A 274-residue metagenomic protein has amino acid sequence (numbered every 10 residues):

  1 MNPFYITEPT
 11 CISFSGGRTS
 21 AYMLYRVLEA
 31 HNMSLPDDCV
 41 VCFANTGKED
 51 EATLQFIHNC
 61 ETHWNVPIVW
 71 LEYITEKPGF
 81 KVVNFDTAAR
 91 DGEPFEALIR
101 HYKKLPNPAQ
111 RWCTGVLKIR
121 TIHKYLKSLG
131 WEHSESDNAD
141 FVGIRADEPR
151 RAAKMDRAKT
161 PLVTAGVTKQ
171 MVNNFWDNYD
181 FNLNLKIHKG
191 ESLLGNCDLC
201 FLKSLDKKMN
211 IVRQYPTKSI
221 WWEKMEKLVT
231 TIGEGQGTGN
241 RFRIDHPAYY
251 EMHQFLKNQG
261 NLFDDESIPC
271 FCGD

Functional and structural regions predicted by a protein language model:
M1-D274: Nucleotide-activated chemistry modules centered on ATP-dependent adenylation/adenylyltransferase
